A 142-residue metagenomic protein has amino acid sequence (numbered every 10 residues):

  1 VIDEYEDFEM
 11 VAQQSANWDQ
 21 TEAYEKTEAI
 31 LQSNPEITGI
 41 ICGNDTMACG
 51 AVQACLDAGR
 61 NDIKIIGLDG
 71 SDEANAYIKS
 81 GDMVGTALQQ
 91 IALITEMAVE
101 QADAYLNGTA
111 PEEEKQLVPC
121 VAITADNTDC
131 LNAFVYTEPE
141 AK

Functional and structural regions predicted by a protein language model:
V1-Y5, S33, A54, A58 (+2 more regions): Change "in soluble alpha/beta enzymes" to "in soluble alpha/beta proteins
E4-Y5, Q90-K142: Hinge/cleft segment of the Venus flytrap/periplasmic-binding protein
E6-M10: A generic structural motif
V11-A12, A16-A76: Hydrophobic alpha-helical
Q13, S80-A92: Short beta-strand elements at the ligand-binding edges of bilobed clamshell
G50, Y77, M97, Q101: Alpha-helical scaffold segments in soluble metabolic enzymes
